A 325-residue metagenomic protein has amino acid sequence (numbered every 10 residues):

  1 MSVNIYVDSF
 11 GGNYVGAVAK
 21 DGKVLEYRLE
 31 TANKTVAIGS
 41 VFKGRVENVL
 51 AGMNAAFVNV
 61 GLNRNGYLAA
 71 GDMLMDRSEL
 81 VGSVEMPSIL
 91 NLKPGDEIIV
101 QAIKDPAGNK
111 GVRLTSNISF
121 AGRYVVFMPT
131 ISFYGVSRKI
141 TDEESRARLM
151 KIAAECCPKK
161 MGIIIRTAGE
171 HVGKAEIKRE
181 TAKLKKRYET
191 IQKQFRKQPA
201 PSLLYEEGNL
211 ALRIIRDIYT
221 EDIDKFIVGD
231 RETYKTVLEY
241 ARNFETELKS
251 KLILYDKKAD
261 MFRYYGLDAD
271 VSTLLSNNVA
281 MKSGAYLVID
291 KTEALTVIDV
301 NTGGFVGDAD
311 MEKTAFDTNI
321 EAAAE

Functional and structural regions predicted by a protein language model:
M1-E325: DE-rich acidic low-complexity regions and acidic surface loops
